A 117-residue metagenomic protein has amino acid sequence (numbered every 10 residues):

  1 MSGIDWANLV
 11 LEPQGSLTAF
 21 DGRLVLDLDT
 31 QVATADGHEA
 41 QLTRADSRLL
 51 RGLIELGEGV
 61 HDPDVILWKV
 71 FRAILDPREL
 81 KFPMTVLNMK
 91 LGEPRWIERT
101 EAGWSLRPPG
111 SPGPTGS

Functional and structural regions predicted by a protein language model:
M1-E12, S117: N-terminal/domain-start alpha-helical segments
Q14-F20, T34, A40-Q41, E79-S117: DNA-binding patch around the recognition helix
V25, D29-D36: Short polybasic amphipathic segments
G37-V70, L87: Short amphipathic alpha-helical recognition elements used for nucleic-acid or partner binding across transcription
F71-K81: Short, positively charged loop/turn segments that connect secondary-structure elements
